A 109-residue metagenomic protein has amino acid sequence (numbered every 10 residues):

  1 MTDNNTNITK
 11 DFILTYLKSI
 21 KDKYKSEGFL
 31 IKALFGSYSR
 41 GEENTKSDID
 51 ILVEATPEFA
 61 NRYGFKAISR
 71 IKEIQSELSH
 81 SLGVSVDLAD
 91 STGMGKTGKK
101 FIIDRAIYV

Functional and structural regions predicted by a protein language model:
M1-I31, S39-T45, E58-V109: Catalytic core of pol beta-like nucleotidyltransferases
S47-I49: Change "...and in nucleic-acid phosphodiester-cleaving endonucleases..." to "...and in nucleic-acid processing enzymes
L52-E54: Short hydrophobic/aromatic beta-strand micro-patches that form the beta-sheet surface supporting nucleotide- or nucleic
